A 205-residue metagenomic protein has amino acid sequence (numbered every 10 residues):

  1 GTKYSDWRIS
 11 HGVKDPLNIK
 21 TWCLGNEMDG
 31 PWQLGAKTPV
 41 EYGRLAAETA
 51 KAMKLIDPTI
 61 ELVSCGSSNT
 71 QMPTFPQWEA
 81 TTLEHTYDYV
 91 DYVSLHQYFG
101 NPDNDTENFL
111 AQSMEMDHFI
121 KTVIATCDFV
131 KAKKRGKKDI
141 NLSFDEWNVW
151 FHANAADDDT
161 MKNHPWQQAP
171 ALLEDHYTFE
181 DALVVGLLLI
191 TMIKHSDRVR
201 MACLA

Functional and structural regions predicted by a protein language model:
G1-G100, N104-D105, D117, K121 (+1 more regions): N-terminal catalytic cores of secreted or lumenal carbohydrate-active enzymes
T38-V40, Q77-L83, F109-A111, D157-H164 (+1 more regions): Short secondary-structure boundary/capping segments
E41-R44, E48, Q77, D88 (+5 more regions): Generic recognition of stable, solvent-exposed alpha-helical segments in well-folded globular domains
D57, T86, R135, S196-D197: A structural signal for short coil/turn segments at secondary-structure junctions
D88-D159, L188: Extended catalytic-interface subdomain
K137-A205: Aromatic/acidic polysaccharide-binding cleft in carbohydrate-active enzymes
